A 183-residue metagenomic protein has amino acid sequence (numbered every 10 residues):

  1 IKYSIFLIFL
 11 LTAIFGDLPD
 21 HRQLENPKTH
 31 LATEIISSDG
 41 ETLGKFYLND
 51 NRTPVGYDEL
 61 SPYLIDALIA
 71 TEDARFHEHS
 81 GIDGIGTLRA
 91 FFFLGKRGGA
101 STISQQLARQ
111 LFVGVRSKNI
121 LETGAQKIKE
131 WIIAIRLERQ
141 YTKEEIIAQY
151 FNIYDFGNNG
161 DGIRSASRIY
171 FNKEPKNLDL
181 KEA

Functional and structural regions predicted by a protein language model:
I1-I36, R75: N-terminal type II signal-anchor transmembrane helix that functions as the membrane-insertion/stop-transfer segment
T29-A32, I36-A183: Peptidoglycan glycan-strand catalytic modules in the bacterial/periplasmic cell-wall system
